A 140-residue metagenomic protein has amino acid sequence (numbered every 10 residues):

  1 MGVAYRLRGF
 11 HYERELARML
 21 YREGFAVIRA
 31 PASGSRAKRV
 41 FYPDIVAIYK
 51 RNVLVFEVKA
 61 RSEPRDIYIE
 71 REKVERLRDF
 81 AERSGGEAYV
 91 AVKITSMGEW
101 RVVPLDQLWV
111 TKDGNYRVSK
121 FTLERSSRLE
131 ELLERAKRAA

Functional and structural regions predicted by a protein language model:
M1-G34, G98: Acidic-basic catalytic patches of nuclease active cores, encompassing PD-(D/E)XK and other metal-cofactor nuclease
H11, E87-A140: Domain-level recognition of nuclease-like catalytic cores that cleave nucleotide substrates
L20, I45-S62: Conserved catalytic cores of phosphodiester-cleaving nucleases, focusing on short active-site segments
E23, I48, R83-S84, A139: Alpha-helix C-cap/termination motif
A26-K50: Active-site metal-binding core of divalent-cation-utilizing nuclease and nuclease-like domains
V40-Y42, R51-V55, E72, R83-G85: Short connector loops at helix/strand junctions that flank enzyme active sites, especially segments positioning acidic
R61, R65-K93: Short, charged, amphipathic alpha-helix that recurs within catalytic cores of restriction-modification and other
